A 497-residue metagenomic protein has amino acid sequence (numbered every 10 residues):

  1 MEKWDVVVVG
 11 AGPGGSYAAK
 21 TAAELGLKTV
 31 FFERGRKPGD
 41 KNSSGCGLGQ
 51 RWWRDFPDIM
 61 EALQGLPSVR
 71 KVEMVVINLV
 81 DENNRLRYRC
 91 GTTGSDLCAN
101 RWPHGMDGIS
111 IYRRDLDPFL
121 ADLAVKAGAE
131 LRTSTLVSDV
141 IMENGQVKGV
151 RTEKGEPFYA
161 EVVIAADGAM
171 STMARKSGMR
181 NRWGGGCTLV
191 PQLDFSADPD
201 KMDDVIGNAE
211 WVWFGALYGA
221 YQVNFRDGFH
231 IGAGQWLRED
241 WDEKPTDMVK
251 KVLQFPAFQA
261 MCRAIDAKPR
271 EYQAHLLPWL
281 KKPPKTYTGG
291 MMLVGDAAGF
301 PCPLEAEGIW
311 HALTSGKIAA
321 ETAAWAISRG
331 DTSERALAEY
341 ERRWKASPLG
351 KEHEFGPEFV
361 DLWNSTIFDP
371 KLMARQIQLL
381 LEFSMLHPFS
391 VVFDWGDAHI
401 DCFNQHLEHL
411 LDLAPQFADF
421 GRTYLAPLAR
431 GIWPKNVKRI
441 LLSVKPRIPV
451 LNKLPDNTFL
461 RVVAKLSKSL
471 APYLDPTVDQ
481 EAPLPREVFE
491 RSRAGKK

Functional and structural regions predicted by a protein language model:
V7, A11, A23-S43: Glycine-rich FAD pyrophosphate-binding loop
G10, A166-D167, V294: Short, well-ordered coil/turn residues at beta-beta hairpins and beta-strand->alpha-helix junctions within
G15-S16: N-terminal Rossmann-fold NAD(P) dinucleotide-binding loop
R36-N84: N-terminal FAD cofactor-binding segment of flavoenzymes
C98-D122, T172, E239-P245: Short beta-strand to alpha-helix junction loop
S110, V137, E239-A319, S328-G350 (+1 more regions): FAD/FMN-dependent oxidoreductases across multiple families
L123-M261: Predominantly flavin-linked oxidoreductase catalytic cores and closely associated redox partners
A324-K497: C-terminal helical "tail/cap" subdomain of flavin- and related membrane-associated enzymes
